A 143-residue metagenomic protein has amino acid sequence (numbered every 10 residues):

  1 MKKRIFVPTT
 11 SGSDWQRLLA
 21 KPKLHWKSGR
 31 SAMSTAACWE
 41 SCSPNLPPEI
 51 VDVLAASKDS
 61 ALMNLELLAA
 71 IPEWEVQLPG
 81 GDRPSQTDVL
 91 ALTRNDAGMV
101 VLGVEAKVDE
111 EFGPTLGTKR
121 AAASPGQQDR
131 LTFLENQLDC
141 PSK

Functional and structural regions predicted by a protein language model:
M1-P79, P84: Nuclease-adjacent, charged terminal/linker segments that flank catalytic cores
L67-A70, V100, L131-L138: Generic hydrophobic, helix-prone segments enriched in Leu/Val/Ile
P72, T93-N95, V108: Short glycine-rich, polar/acidic loop-and-turn segments at beta strand-coil junctions
D82-T87, M99, K143: Short, well-structured alpha-helical interface segments that form or flank functional binding sites
Q86-L90, A106: Conserved beta-strand->loop/alpha-helix structural units within folded catalytic cores of enzymes with alpha/beta
A91-G103: Active-site beta-strand-loop-beta-strand hairpin of nuclease catalytic cores that positions key catalytic residues
G103-E110, L138: Short loop/turn segments at strand-loop or loop-helix junctions that form parts of catalytic or ligand-binding pockets
F112-K143: Acidic, metal/cofactor-coordinating or nucleic-acid-engaging core segments within structured domains
